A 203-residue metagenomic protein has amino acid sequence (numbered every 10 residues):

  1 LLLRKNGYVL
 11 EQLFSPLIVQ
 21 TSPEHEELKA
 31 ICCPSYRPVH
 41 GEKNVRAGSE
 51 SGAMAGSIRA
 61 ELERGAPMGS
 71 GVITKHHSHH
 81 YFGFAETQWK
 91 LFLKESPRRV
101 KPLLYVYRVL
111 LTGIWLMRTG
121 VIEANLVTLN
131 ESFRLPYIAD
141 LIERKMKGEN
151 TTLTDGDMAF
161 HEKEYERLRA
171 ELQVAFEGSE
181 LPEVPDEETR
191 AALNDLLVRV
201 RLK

Functional and structural regions predicted by a protein language model:
L1-L93, R99-L103: Conserved catalytic core of two-metal-ion nucleotidyltransferases
E61, G65-R190, L202: Conserved nucleotidyltransferase catalytic core and NTase-mimicking acidic/glycine-rich helix/loop elements in nucleic
A192-L196: C-terminal accessory extensions/subdomains outside the catalytic/core fold
R199: Positively charged, glycine-rich low-complexity segments
